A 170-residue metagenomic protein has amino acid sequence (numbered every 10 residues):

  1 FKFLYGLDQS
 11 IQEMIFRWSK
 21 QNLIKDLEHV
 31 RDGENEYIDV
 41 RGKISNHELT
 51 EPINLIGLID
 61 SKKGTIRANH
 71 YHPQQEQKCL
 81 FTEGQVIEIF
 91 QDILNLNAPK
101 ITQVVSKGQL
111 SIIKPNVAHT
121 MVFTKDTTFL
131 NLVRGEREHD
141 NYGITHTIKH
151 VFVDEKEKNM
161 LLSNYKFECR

Functional and structural regions predicted by a protein language model:
F1-N54, A68, N164-C169: A short, N-terminal "cap"/entry segment at the start of jelly-roll beta-barrel domains of the cupin/DSBH fold
N46, E88-F90, N131: Short hydrophobic/aromatic-rich beta-strand segments that constitute the beta-sheet cores of beta-sandwich/beta-barrel
G57-Q74: Conserved short histidine dyad/triad with adjacent acidic residue
I66-A68, G108-T120, R137-E138: Histidine-centered metal-chelating micro-motifs
H70, E76-F81, Q103, S111 (+1 more regions): His/acidic/aromatic-lined binding-pocket segments of jelly-roll/cupin-type domains and related regulatory beta-sandwich
Q74-I93: Glycine- and acidic-residue-biased ligand/ion/polar-headgroup-sensing regions
I93-P115: Short acidic-glycine-tyrosine-enriched beta hairpin
N97, Q103, A118-R170: Double-stranded beta-helix
